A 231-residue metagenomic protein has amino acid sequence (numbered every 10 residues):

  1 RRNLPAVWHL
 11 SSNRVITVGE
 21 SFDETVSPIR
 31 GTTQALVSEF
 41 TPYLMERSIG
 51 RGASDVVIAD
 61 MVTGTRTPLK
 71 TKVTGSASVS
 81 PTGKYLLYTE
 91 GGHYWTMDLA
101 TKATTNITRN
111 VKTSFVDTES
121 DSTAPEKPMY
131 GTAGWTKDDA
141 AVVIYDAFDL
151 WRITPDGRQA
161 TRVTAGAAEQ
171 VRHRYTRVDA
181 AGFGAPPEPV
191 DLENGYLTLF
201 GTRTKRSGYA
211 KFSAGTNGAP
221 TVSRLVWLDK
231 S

Functional and structural regions predicted by a protein language model:
R1-S231: Beta-propeller folds
